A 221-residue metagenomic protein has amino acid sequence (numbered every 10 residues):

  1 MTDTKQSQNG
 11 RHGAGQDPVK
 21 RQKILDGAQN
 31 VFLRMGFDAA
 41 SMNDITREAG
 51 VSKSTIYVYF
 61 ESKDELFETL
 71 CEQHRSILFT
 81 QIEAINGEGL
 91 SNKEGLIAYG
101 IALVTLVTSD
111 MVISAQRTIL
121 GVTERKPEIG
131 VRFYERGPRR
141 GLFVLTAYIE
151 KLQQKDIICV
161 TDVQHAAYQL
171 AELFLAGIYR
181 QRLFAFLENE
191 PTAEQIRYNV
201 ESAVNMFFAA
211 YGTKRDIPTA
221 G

Functional and structural regions predicted by a protein language model:
M1-M35, A39-V51, V58-E65, L90: Basic, helix-initiating cap at the start of DNA-binding domains
M1-N9, A102, F143, A147-Q154 (+2 more regions): C-terminal peripheral helix-coil segments that are non-catalytic and often amphipathic
V19, K23-N30, R34, E48 (+4 more regions): Alpha-helical structural segments
S62-E65, E128, H165: Residue-level recognition of oxygen-bearing side chains
Q73-Q81, D110, K126, Y148 (+3 more regions): A short secondary-structure junction motif
K93-S109, I113-G121, Q164-Y168, R197 (+1 more regions): Amphipathic alpha-helical segments that line or abut small-molecule/effector binding pockets and mediate allosteric
V107-R132, Y179-F186: Amphipathic alpha-helical segments used for helix-helix packing
